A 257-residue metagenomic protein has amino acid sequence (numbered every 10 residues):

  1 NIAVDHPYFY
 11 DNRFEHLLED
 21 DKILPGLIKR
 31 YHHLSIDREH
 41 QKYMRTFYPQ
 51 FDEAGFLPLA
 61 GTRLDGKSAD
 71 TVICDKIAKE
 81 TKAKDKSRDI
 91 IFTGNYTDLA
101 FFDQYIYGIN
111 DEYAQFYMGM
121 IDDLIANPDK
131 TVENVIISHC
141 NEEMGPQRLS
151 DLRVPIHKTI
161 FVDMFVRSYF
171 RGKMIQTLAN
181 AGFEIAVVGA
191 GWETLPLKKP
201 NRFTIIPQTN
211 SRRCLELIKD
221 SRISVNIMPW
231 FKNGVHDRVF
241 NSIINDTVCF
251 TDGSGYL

Functional and structural regions predicted by a protein language model:
N1, I156-F161, F165-Y169: N-terminal pre-catalytic "stem/leader" segment of glycosyltransferase-like enzymes
N1-V4, L34-R38, T93, P207 (+2 more regions): Short His-Asn-centered micro-motif
I2-P146: Catalytic core of nucleotide-activated saccharide and alditol-phosphate transferases
H16-D21, R167-Q176: Well-ordered, non-membrane alpha-helical segments in soluble/globular domains
D20-D21, G26-L27, F51, F165 (+1 more regions): Catalytic binding pocket for nucleotide-activated donors in carbohydrate/polymer assembly enzymes
I28-R30, M174-A186: A structural motif corresponding to the C-terminal end of an alpha-helix and its immediate exit/capping segment
A54, F183-I185, C249: Hydrophobic anchor at the start of a short beta-strand that flanks the dinucleotide cofactor-binding loop
V135-T159, A186-V187, G191: Long, low-complexity, polar/charged, intrinsically disordered or flexibly structured peripheral segments
